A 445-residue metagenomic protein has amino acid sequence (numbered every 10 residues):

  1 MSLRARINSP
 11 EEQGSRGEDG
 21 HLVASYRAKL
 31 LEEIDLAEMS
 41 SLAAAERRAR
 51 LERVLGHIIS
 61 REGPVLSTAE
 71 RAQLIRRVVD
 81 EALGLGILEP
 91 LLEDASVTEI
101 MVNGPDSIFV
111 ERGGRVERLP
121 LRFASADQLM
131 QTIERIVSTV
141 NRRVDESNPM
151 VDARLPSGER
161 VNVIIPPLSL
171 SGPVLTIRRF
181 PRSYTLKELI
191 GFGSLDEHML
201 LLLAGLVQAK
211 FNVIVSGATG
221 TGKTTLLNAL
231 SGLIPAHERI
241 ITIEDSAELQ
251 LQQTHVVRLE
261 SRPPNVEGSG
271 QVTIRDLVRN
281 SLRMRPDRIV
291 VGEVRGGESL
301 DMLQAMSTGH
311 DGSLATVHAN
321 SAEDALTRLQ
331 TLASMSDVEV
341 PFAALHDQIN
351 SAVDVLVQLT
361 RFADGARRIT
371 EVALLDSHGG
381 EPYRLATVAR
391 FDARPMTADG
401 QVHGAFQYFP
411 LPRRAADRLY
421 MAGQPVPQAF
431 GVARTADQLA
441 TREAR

Functional and structural regions predicted by a protein language model:
M1-E117: N-terminal anchoring/assembly modules that precede and organize ATP-driven motor systems
E38-S41, R61-S67, L83-D94, I136-A153 (+3 more regions): Active-site phosphate-binding and catalytic loops of NTP-dependent enzymes
D94, V102, S107, E111-A209: P-loop NTP-binding catalytic core
P181-G191, N228, G232-R279, A325-L329: P-loop NTPase switch/communication element
V215: Hydrophobic anchor at the beta1->P-loop junction of P-loop NTPases
K223: Conserved lysine of the Walker
E244, L249-V257, S281-S377: Conserved P-loop NTPase nucleotide-binding/switch module
R368-R445: NTP-binding/hydrolysis catalytic cores, primarily Walker-type P-loop NTPases
